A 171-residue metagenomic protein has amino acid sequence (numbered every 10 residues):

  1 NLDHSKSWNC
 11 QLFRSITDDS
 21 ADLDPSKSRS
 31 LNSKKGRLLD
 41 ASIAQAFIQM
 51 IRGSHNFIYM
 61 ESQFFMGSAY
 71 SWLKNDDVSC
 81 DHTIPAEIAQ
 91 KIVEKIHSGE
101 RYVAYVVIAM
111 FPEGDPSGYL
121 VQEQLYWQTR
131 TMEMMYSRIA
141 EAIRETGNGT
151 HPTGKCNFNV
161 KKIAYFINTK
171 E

Functional and structural regions predicted by a protein language model:
N1-E171: Charged, low-complexity intrinsically disordered terminal segments
